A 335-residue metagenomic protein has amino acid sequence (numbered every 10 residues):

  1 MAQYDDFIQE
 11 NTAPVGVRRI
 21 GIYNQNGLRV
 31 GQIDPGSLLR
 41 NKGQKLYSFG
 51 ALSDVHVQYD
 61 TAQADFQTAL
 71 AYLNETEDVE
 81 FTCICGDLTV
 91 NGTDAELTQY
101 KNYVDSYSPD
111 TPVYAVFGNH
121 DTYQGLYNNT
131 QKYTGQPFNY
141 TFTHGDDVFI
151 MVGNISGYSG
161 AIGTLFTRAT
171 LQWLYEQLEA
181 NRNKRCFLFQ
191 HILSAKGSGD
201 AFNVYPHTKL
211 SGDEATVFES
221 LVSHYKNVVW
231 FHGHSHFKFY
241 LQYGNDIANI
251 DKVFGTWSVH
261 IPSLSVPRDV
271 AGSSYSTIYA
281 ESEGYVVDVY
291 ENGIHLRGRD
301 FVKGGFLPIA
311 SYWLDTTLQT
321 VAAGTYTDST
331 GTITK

Functional and structural regions predicted by a protein language model:
M1-I33: Short, low-complexity N-terminal tether/leader segments at secretion or assembly junctions of large, surface-exposed
Y23-L97: N-terminal active-site segment of His-dependent metallophosphoesterases
K42-G43, T277-K335: A short C-terminal boundary segment appended to hydrolase-like catalytic domains
A51-S53, F81-D87, P112-N119, V152 (+3 more regions): Active-site neighborhood of phospho(di)ester-bond hydrolases with catalytic His/Asp-centered motifs
V57, L88-T89, Q124, G153-L165 (+1 more regions): Surface-exposed cleft-lining segments at the edges of enzyme active sites
L73-D78, A180-K184, H224: Glycine-rich phosphate-binding loop signature in dinucleotide/nucleotide-binding domains
D94-N181, T216-H224, Y240-V266, V270-Y290 (+1 more regions): Extended active-site neighborhood of metal-dependent phosphoesterases/phosphodiesterases
L165, N183-H232, Y240-Q242, I250: Active-site-proximal segments of metal-dependent phosphoesterases and phosphodiesterases across multiple
